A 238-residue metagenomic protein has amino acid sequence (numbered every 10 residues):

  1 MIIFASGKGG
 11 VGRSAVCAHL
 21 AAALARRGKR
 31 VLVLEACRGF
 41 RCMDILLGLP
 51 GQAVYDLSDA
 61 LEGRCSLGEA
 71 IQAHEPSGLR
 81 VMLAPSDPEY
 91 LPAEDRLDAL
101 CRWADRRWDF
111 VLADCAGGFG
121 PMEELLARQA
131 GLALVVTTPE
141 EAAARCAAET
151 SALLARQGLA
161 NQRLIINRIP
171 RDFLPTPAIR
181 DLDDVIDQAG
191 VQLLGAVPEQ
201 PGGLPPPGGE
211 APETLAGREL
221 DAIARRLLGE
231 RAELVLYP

Functional and structural regions predicted by a protein language model:
M1, R156, Q162, I166 (+3 more regions): Acidic-aromatic/histidine active-site loop/patch
M1-A36: Walker A/P-loop phosphate-binding motif and the immediately C-terminal alpha-helix
A18, A22-R26, R128, A152 (+1 more regions): Short, well-ordered alpha-helices that flank and scaffold nucleotide-derived cofactor binding pockets
L32, D105-R106, F110-A196, P205: Conserved catalytic-core segment of NTP-binding enzymes
V33-R106, G203-G209: P-loop/Walker-type NTP enzyme "switch/lid" segment
C37-G39, R168-P170, Q200: Residues in the short beta-alpha loop(s) of Rossmann-like NAD(P)-binding domains
G48-A53, L153-L154, R180-D184, A211-T214: Short, hinge-like loop/turn segments at secondary-structure boundaries
P205-L220: C-terminal boundary of histidine-terminating zinc-finger modules
